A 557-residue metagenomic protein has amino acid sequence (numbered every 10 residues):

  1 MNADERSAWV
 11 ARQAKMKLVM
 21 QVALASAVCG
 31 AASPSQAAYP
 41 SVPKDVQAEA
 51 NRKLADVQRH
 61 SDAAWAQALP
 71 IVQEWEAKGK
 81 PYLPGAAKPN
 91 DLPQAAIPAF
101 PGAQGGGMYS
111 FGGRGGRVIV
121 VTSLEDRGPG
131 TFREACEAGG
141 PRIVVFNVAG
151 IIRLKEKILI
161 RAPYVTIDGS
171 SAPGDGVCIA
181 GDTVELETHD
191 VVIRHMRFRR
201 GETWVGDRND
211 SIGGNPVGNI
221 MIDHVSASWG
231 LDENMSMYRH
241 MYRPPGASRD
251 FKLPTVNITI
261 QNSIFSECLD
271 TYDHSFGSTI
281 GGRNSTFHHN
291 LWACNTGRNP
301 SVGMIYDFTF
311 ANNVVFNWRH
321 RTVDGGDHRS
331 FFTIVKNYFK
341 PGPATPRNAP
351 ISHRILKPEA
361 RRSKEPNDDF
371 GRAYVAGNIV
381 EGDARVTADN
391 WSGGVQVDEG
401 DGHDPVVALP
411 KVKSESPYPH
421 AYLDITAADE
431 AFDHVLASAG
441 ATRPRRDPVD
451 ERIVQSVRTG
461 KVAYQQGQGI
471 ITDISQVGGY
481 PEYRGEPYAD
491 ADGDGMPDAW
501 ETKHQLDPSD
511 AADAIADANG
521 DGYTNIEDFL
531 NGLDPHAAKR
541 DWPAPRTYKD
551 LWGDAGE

Functional and structural regions predicted by a protein language model:
M1-V10: Short, low-complexity, charge-dense intrinsically disordered segments
P40-Q47, L54-E74, P81-G85, M304 (+1 more regions): Extracellular beta-rich repeat passengers
F100-V144, D513: Acidic Gly/Asp/Thr-rich repetitive segments characteristic of extracellular carbohydrate-active and adhesion proteins
F132-G140, I151-T166, V177-R194, R200-V217: Extracellular beta-strand-rich solenoid/capping regions of secreted or surface-exposed proteins that bind or remodel
Y164, G169, P173, H189-R200 (+6 more regions): Right-handed parallel beta-helix
S170-C178, M196, E482, S509-D513: Extracellular beta-strand-rich, repetitive "passenger/adhesive" scaffolds that bind or process carbohydrates
T183, S211, N234, S275-T279 (+4 more regions): Structural detector of coil-to-beta-strand junctions
I474-E557: Extracellular calcium-associated, cysteine-rich motifs in secreted modular proteins
